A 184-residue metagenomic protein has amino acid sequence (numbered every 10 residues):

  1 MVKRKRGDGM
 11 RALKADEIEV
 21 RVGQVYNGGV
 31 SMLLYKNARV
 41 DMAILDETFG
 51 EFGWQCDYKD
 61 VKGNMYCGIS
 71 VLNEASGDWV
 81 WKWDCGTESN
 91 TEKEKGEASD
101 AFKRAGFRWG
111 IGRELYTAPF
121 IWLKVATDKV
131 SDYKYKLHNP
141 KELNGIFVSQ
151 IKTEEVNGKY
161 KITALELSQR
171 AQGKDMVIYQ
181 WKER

Functional and structural regions predicted by a protein language model:
M1-S31: N-terminal, Lys/Arg- and Ser/Thr-rich interaction peptides
G23-L34, C85-E92: Short histidine-centered catalytic/ligand-binding loop motif
A38-R184: Positively charged, aromatic-enriched nucleic acid-contacting surfaces
